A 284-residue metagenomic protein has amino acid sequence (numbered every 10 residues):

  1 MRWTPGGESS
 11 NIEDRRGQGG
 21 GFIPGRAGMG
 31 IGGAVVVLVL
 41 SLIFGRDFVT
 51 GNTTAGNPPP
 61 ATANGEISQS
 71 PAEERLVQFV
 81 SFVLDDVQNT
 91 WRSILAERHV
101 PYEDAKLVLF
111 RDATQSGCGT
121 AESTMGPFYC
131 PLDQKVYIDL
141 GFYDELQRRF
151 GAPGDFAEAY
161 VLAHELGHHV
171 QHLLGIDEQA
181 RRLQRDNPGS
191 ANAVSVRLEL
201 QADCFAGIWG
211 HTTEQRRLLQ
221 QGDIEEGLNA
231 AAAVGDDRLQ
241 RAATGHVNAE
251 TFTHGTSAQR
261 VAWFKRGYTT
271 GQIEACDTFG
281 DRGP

Functional and structural regions predicted by a protein language model:
M1-S68: Long amphipathic alpha-helical segments used for membrane anchoring, targeting, substrate engagement, or oligomerization
V39, W91, I138, A157-L173 (+2 more regions): Active-site recognition of the HExxH zinc-binding catalytic motif
G51, A113-D139: Catalytic zinc-binding patch centered on the HExxH motif and its immediate surroundings that defines zinc-dependent
E74, Q78-Y102, A193, R197-Q240: Short helix/loop segments within enzyme catalytic domains that coordinate or immediately flank catalytic cofactors
F79, Y102-A105, S123-M125, P131-K135 (+1 more regions): Extracytoplasmic
F142-V161, S190-V196: Short pre-active-site segment immediately N-terminal to the catalytic Zn-binding motif
L166-R181, H211-E214: Catalytic Zn2+-binding segment of zinc metalloproteases
V234-P284: Pan-zinc metallopeptidase signature
